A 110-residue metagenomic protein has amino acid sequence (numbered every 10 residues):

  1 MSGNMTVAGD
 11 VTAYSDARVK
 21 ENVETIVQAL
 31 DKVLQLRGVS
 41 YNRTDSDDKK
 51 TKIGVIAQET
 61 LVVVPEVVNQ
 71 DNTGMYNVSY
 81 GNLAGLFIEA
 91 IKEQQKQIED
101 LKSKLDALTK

Functional and structural regions predicted by a protein language model:
S2-Y80, Q97-K110: C-terminal intramolecular chaperone/autoprocessing and neck/assembly modules of extracellular spikes and adhesins
T60, I88-I91: Basic DNA-binding helix
L83-L86, E93, D100: Alpha-helical coiled-coil heptad-register detector
